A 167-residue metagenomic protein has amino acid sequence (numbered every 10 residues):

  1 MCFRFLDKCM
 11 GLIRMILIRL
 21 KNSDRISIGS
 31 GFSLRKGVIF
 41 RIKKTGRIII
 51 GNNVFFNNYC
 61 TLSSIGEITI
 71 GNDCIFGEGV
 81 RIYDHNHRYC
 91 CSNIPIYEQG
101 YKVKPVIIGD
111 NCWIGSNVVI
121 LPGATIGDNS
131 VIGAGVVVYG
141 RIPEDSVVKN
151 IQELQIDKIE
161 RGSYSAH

Functional and structural regions predicted by a protein language model:
M1-I39: Extended, small-residue-rich solenoid/repeat segments and analogous flexible loops that form exposed scaffolds
L17, R35-I50, F55-A124, I151-E153 (+1 more regions): Flexible, glycine/small-residue-enriched loop-and-beta-strand segment within the central core of proteins
I70, D128, D145-S146: Sparse recognition of residues in long alpha-helices and their boundaries
I75, W113, V131, V137 (+1 more regions): Short-chain dehydrogenase/reductase
S116-V131, V136-G140: Beta-rich strand-turn-strand
P143-E144, N150-Q152: Acidic, glycine-centered active-site loop in nucleotide-sugar glycosyltransferases
